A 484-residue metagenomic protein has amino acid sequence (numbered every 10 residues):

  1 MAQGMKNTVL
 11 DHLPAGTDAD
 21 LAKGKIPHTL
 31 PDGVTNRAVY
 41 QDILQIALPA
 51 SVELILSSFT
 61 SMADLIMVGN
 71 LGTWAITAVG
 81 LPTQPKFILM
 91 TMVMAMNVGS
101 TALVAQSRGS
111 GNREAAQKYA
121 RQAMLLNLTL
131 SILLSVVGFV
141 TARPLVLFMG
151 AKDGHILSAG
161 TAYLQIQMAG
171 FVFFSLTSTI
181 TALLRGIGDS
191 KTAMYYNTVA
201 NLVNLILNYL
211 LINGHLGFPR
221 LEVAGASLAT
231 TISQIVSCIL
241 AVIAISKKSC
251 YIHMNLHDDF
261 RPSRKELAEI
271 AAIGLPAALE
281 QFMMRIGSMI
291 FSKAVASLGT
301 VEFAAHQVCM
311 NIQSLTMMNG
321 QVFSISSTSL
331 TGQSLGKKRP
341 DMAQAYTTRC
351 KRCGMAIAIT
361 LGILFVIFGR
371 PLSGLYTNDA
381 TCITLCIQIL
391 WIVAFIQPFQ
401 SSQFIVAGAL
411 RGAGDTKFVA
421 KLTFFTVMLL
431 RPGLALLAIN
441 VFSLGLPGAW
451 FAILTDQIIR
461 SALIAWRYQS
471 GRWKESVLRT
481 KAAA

Functional and structural regions predicted by a protein language model:
M1-A47, V104-V172, F218-L275, T331-I396 (+1 more regions): Short alpha-helical transmembrane segments in multi-pass integral membrane proteins
V34-I66, N70-L71, Q84-G99, L103 (+5 more regions): N-terminal transmembrane alpha-helices
Q45-D64, I166, A200, S233-S237 (+4 more regions): Transmembrane helical elements of multi-pass membrane transporters/channels
I55, F59-T77, V146-G154, L210-L221 (+4 more regions): Helix-terminus/linker motif at the lipid-water interface of multi-pass membrane proteins
T73-Q84, G160, L164, S227 (+3 more regions): Small-residue hotspots at the loop-to-helix junctions and early N-terminal turns of transmembrane alpha-helices
I76-V136, F174-A193, A305-G369, Q400-F424: Small-residue-rich hydrophobic transmembrane alpha-helices
N97, Q167-R185, A193-N201, A226-A241 (+5 more regions): Short runs within selected transmembrane alpha-helices of multi-pass transporters and secretion channels
G138, A182, N208, I212 (+9 more regions): Structural signal for membrane-spanning alpha-helices in multi-pass inner-membrane proteins, emphasizing helix cores
